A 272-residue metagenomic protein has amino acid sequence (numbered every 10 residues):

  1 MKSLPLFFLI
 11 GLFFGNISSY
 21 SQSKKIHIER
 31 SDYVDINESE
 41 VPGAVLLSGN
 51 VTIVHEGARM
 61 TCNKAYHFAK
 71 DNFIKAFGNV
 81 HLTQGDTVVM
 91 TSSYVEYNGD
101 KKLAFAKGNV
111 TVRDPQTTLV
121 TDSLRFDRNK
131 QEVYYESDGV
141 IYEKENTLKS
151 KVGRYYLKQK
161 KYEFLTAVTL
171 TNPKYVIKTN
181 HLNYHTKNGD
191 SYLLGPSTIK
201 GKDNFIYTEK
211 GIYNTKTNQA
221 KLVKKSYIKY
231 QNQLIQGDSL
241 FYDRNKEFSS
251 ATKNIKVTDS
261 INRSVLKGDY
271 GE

Functional and structural regions predicted by a protein language model:
M1-P5: Positively charged n-region of N-terminal signal peptides that target proteins for export
F7-N16: Bacterial N-terminal signal peptides
Y20-E272: N-terminal amphipathic/hydrophobic interface segments
